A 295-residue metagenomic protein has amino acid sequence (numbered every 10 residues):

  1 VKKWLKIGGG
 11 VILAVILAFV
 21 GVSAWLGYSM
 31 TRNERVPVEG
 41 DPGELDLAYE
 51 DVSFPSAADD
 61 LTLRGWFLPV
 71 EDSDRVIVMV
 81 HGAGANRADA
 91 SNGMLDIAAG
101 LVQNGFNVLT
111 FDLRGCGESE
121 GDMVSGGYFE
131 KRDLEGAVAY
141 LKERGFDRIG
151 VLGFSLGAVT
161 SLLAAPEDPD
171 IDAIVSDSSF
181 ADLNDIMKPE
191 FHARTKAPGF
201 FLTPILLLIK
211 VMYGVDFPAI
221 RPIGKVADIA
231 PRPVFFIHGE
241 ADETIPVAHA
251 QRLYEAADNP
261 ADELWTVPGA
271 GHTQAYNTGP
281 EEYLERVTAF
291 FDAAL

Functional and structural regions predicted by a protein language model:
G8-P55, W66: An N-terminal hydrophobic leader/cap segment in hydrolases
A83-A99, L113: The serine-hydrolase catalytic nucleophile loop
A98-E120: Conserved alpha/beta-hydrolase
V124-R144, G150: Alpha/beta-hydrolase active-site loop
L163-P218, G224-A227: Hydrolase active-site cap/lid region
I229-A230, F235-H238, D242: Short beta-strand/loop motif that positions the catalytic acidic residue of the alpha/beta-hydrolase fold
E243-H249: Conserved alpha/beta-hydrolase "acid-adjacent" motif
A270-P280: Catalytic histidine-centered segment of alpha/beta-hydrolase-like enzymes
